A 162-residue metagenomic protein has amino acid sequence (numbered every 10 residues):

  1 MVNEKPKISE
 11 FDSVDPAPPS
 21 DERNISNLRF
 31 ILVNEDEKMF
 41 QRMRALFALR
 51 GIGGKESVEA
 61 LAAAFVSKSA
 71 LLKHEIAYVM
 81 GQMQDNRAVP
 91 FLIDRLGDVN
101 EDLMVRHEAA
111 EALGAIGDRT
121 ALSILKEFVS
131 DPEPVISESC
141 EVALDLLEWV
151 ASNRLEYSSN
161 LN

Functional and structural regions predicted by a protein language model:
M1-F40, R44, N162: N-terminal "cap/leader" segments of large eukaryotic alpha-helical scaffolds
P18-N34, G54-V66, D85-G97, D118-S130 (+1 more regions): Amphipathic alpha-helical scaffolding segments comprising HEAT/armadillo-like alpha-solenoid repeats
D36-K38, K68-S69, N100-D102, P132-E133: Short inter-helical turns and helix N-cap capping residues of alpha-solenoid HEAT/ARM repeat scaffolds
K68-P90: Helix-adjacent hinge/juxtasegments
M104, E133-V142: Boundary/linker segments of alpha-helical solenoid repeat arrays
